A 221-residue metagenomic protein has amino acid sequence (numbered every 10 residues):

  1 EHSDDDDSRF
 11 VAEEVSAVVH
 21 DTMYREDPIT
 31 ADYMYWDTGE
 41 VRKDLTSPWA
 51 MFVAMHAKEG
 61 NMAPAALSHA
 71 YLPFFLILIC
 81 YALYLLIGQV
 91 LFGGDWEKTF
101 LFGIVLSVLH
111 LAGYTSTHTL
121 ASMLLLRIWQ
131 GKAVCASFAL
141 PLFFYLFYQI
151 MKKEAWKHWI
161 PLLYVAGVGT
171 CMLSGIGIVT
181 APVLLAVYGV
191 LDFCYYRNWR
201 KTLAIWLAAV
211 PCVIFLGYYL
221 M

Functional and structural regions predicted by a protein language model:
E1-D5, T170-L184: Helix-loop-helix junctions and helix-breaking kinks within/between transmembrane helices of multi-pass membrane
E1-H110, H118-W129, V134, F138: Active-site lumenal/periplasmic loops and adjacent helix-entry segments of GT-C-fold, multi-pass membrane
W96-G103, W156-L163, R200-W206: Membrane-interfacial loop-to-transmembrane alpha-helix junctions, especially the N-terminal start
Y114-S122, Y218-M221: Juxtamembrane "helix-exit" motif on the non-cytosolic side of transmembrane helices
L140-W159: Membrane-interface transmembrane helices that cradle and orient dolichyl/undecaprenyl
W159-I176, A208: Membrane-interface alpha helices of multi-pass inner-membrane proteins
A181-A209: Perimembrane helix-loop-helix junctions
I205-M221: Membrane-lumen/periplasm interface segments of specific transmembrane helices in polyprenyl phosphate-linked
